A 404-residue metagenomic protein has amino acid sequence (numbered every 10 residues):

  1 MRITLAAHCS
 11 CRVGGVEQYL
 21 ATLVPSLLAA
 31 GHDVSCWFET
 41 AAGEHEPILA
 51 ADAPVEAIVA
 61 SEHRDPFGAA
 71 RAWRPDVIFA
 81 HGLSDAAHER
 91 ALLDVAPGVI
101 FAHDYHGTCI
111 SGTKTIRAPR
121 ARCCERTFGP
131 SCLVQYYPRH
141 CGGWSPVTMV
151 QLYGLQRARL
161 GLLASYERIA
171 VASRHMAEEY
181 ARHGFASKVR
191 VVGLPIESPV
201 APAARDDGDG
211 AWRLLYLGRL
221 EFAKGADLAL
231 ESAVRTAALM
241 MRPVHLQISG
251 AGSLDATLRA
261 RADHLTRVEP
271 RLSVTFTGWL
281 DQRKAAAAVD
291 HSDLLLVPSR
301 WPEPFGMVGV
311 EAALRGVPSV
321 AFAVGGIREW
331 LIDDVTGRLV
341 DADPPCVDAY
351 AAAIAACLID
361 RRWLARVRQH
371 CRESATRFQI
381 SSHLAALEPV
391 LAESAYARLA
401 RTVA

Functional and structural regions predicted by a protein language model:
A6-V13, Q18-P66, G252-S253: N-terminal strand-loop element at the rim of the active site of nucleotide-sugar-dependent glycosyltransferases
Q18, T22, W212, R219-R235 (+1 more regions): A conserved mid-protein helix/loop that constitutes part of the nucleotide-sugar donor-binding site
H106, R122-R168: Membrane-proximal helix-turn-helix segments that form the acceptor-binding/catalytic region of lipid-linked
H175, P195: Carbohydrate-associated surface elements
R259-R283: Nucleotide-activated donor-binding/catalytic signature segment of Leloir-type glycosyltransferases, i.e., the conserved
D290-P304, V317: Acidic donor-binding loop of glycosyltransferase active sites
R328-A355, R362-W363: Change "using UDP/GDP/dTDP sugars" to "using nucleotide sugars
W363-R377: A short, well-ordered alpha-helix in the C-terminal region of glycosyltransferases
